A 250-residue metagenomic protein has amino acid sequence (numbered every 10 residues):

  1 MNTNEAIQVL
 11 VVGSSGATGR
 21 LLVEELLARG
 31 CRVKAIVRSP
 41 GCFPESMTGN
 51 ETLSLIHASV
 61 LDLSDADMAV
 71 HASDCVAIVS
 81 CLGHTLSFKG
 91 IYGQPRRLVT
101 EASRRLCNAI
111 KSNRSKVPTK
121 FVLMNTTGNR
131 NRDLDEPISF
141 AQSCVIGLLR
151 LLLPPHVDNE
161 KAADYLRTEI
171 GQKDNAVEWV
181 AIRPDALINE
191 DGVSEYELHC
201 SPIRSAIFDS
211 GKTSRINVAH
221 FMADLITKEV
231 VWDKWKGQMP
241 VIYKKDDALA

Functional and structural regions predicted by a protein language model:
N2-C31: N-terminal Rossmann NAD(P)H-binding glycine-rich loop of SDR-like oxidoreductase domains
N2-T3, A17, S205-A250: Mid/C-terminal beta-alpha module of Rossmann-like enzyme folds, strongest in SDR-family dehydrogenases/epimerases
V9, A35, G41-C42, M47-R105 (+1 more regions): NAD(P)H-binding glycine-rich loop region in Rossmannoid oxidoreductase-like domains and their noncatalytic homologs
V12, I36, I78-L82, F121-T127 (+1 more regions): SDR active-site strand-loop-helix element
K34, K89, R104-L153: Conserved Rossmann-fold NAD(P)-dependent oxidoreductase catalytic core, especially the SDR/UDP-sugar
Y92-T100, I138-A141, L148-K161, F208-I216: Short-chain dehydrogenase/reductase
N131-L134, D191-Y196, T227-G237: Glycine/proline-rich active-site loop of Rossmann-fold NAD(P)-dependent oxidoreductases
A163-N189: Conserved beta-loop-beta element that borders a ligand/cofactor-binding pocket
